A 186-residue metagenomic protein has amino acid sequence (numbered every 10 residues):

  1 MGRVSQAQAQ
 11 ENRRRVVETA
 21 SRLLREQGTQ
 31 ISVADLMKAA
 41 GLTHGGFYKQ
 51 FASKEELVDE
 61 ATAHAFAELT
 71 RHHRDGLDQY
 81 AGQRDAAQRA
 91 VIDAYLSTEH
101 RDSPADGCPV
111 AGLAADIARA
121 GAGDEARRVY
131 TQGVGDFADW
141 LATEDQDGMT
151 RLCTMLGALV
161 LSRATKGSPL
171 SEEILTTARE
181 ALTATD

Functional and structural regions predicted by a protein language model:
M1-E11: N-terminal intrinsically disordered/low-complexity leader segments
A9, Q88, D147-R151: Short amphipathic alpha-helix in the helical subdomain of ABC transporter nucleotide-binding domains
E11, R15, T19-E56, E60: Helix-turn-helix
T19-E26, H72-Q79, D116, T154-L161: Solvent-exposed, amphipathic alpha-helical segments
E60, R74-D106: Hydrophobic alpha-helical connector segments
A63-L69: Short, basic, alpha-helical segments at the C-terminal edge of helix-turn-helix-like DNA-binding modules
L96-H100, V110-G121: Helix-loop "lid/cap" segments that line or gate small-molecule binding pockets
A122-V134, W140-D186: Hydrophobic/aromatic-rich alpha-helical bundle segments in the mid-to-C-terminal region
